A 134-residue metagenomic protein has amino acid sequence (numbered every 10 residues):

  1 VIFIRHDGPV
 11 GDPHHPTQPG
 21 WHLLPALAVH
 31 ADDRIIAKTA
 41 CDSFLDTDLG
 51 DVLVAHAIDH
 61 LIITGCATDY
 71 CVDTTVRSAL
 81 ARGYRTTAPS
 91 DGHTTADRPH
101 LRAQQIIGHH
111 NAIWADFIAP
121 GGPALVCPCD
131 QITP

Functional and structural regions predicted by a protein language model:
V1-H6, P89: Short beta-strand segments at enzyme active-site cores
G8-D12: Glycine-rich, proline-tolerant flexible connector loops at the mouths of alpha/beta enzymes
P13-P134: Active-site-adjacent betaalpha module
